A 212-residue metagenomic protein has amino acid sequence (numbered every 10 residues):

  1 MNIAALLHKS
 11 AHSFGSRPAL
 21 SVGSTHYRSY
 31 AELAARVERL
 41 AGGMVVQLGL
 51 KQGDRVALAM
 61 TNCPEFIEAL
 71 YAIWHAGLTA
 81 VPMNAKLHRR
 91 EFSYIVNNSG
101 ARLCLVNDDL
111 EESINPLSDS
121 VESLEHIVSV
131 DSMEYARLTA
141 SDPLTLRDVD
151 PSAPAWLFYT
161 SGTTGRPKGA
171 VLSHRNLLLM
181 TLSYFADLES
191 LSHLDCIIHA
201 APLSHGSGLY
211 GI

Functional and structural regions predicted by a protein language model:
M1-A19, A155: A short N-terminal helical cap/helix-turn-helix that marks the beginning of AMP-binding/adenylate-forming
H8, S16-C63, I67-Y71, H88-S93: Conserved AMP-binding/adenylate-forming core of the ANL superfamily
G15-S16, D142-Y159, R166, E189-C196: Conserved pre-ATP/AMP-binding loop-to-beta segment of ANL
Y27-A31, A155-L182: Conserved AMP-binding A3 loop
L33-L40, A170-S192, I197-S204: Conserved structural elements of the adenylate-forming
D54-R55, T61-V81, A85-R89, N97-L103 (+1 more regions): A short helix-loop-beta submotif of the ANL/AMP-binding
A85-P116, M180-I198: Conserved ATP-dependent adenylate/AMP-binding module captured primarily in the ANL superfamily
D109-P154, R166: ANL superfamily adenylate-forming
